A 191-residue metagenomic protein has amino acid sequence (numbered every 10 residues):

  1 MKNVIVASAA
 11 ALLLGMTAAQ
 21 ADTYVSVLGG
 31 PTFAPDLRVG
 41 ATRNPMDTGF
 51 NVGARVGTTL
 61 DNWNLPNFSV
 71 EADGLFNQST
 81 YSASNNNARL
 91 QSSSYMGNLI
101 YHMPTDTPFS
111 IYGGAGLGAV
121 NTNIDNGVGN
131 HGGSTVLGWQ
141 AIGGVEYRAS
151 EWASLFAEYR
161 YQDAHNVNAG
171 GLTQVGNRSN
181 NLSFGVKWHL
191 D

Functional and structural regions predicted by a protein language model:
M1-D22, D191: Cleavable N-terminal export/targeting peptides
A19-D22, D61-F68, P104-S110, E151-W152 (+1 more regions): Short loop/turn motifs that connect adjacent beta-strands in outer-membrane beta-barrel proteins
D22-G97, S154-L155, Q162-A164: Glycine- and aromatic-enriched membrane insertion/assembly motifs of diderm outer-membrane and organelle channel
S26, T32, N177-D191: Outer-membrane beta-barrel "beta-signal"
P31, T58-L60, Y101-M103, V145-Y147 (+1 more regions): Residue-level signature of outer-membrane beta-barrel architecture
T42-G49, N85-S92, G129-L137, L172-S179: Replace "Gram-negative outer membrane beta-barrel proteins" with "bacterial and organellar outer membrane beta-barrel
F50-A54, S93-G97, L117, L137-G143 (+1 more regions): Hydrophobic, lipid-facing positions within transmembrane beta-strands of outer-membrane proteins
N86-A115: Helix-adjacent hinge/juxtasegments
